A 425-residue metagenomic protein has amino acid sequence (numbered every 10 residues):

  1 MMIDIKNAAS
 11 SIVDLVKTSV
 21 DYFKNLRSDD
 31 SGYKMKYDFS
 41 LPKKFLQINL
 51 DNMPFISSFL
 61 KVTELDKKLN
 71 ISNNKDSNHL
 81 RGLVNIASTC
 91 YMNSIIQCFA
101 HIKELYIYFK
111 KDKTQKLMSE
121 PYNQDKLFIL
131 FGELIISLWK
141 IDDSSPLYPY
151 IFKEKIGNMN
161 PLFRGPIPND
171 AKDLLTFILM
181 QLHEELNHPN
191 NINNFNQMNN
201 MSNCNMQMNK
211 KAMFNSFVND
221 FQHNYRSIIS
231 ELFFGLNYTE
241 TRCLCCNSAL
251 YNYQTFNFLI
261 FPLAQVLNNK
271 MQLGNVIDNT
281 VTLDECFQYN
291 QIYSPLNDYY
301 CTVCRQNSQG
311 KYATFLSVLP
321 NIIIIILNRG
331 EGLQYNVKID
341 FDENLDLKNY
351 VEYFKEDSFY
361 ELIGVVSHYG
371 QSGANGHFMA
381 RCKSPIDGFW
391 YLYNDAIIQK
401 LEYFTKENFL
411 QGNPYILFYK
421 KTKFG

Functional and structural regions predicted by a protein language model:
M2-I12, N237-E240, A249: Long non-globular sequence segments
D14-N78, F99, D112-Y122, M201-C204 (+4 more regions): Exposed substrate/partner-binding surface patches
F45, P54-S72, H101, L105-T255 (+1 more regions): Papain-like cysteine protease catalytic cores
N78, G82-A87, N93, S119 (+3 more regions): Conserved aromatic-histidine-acidic binding/catalytic patches
L83, L236-T239, S294-N297: Residue-level signal for mature regions of secreted extracellular proteins and peptides
L83-C98, L127, P166-F177, A374-F378 (+1 more regions): Active-site nucleophilic cysteine motif
V84, T241-L244, Y299-T302: Cys/His/Pro-rich metal-binding microdomains
C90, C243, I325: Carboxylate-rich, divalent-cation-coordinating active-site regions
